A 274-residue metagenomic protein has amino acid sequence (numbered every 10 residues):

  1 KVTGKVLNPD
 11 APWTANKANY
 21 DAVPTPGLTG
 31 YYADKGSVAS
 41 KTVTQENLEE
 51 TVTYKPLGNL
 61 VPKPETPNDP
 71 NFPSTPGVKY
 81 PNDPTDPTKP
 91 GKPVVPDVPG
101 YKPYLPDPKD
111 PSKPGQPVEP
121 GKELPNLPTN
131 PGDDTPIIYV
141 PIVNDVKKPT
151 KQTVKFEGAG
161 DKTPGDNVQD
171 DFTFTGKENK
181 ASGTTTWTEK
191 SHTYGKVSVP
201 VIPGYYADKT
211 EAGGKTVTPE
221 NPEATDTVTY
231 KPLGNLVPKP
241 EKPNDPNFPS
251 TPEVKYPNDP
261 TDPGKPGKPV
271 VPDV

Functional and structural regions predicted by a protein language model:
K1-V274: Extracellular modular ligand-binding repeats in secreted and cell-surface proteins
